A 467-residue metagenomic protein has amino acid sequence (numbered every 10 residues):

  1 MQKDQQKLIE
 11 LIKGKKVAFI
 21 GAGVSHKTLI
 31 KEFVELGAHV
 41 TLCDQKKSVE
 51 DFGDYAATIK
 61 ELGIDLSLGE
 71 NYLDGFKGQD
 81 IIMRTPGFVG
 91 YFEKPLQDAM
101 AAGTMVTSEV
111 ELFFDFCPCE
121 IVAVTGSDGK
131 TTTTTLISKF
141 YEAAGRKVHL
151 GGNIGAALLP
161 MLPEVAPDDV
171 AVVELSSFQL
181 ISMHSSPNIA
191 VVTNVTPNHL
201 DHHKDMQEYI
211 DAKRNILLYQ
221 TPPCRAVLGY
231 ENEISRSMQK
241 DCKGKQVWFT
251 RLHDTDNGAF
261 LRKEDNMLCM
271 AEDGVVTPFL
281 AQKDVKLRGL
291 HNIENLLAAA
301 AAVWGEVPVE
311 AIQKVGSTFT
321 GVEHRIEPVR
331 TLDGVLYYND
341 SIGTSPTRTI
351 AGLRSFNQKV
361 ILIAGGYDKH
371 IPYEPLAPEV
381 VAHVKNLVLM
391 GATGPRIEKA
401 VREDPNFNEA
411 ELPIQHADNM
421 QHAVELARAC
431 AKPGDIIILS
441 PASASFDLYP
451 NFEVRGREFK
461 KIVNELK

Functional and structural regions predicted by a protein language model:
M1-S108: N-terminal leader/targeting and accessory segments in enzymes
K3, L8-K16, H26-L36, K147 (+1 more regions): Nucleotide phosphate-binding/pyrophosphate-handling subdomain across enzymes that bind or process nucleotide phosphates
F33, I82, V124, N153 (+11 more regions): Residue-level signal for inorganic ion chemistry
H39-K47, V227-Y230, I363-A364, H383-A392: Short internal beta-strands
V40-D44, L150, V172, W248 (+1 more regions): Short beta-strand "acidic-cap" motif of Rossmann-like dinucleotide-binding folds
D44, G69-E70, T107-E111, K243-K263 (+4 more regions): Beta-strand->loop->alpha-helix junctions that form or flank phosphate-binding loops in nucleotide-handling enzymes
A56, L376-G434: C-terminal helical cap/extension that packs against the catalytic core of soluble nucleotide-cofactor enzymes
D74-K77, P86-Y230, I234-G244, A429 (+1 more regions): Phosphate-binding loop of NTP-binding sites
